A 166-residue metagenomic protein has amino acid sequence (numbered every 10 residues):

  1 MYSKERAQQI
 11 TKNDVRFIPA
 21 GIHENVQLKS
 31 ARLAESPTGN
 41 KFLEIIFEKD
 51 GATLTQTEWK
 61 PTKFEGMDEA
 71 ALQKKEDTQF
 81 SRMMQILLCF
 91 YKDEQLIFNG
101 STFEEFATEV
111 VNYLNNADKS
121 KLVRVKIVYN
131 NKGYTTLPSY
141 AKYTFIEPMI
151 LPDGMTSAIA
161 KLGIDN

Functional and structural regions predicted by a protein language model:
M1-N166: Short beta-rich binding modules
